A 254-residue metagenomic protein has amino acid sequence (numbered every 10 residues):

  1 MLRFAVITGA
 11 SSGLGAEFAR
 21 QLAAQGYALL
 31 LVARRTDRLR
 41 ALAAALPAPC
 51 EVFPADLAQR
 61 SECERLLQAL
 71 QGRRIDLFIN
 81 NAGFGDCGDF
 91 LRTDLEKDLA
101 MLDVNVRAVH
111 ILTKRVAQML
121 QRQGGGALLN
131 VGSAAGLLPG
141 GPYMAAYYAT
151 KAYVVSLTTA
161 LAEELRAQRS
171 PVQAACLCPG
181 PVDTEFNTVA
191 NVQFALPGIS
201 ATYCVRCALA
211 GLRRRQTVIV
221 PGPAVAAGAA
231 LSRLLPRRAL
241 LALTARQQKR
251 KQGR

Functional and structural regions predicted by a protein language model:
S11-S12: Conserved glycine-rich cofactor-binding loop
Q25-A41: Conserved glycine-rich Rossmann-like NAD(P)H-binding loop of the short-chain dehydrogenase/reductase
N81-D86: Conserved NAD(P)H cofactor-binding loop of Rossmann-fold oxidoreductase domains
D89-F90, K97-L102: Substrate-binding pocket helix/loop in short-chain dehydrogenase/reductase
T113, T150: Active-site helix of classical SDR
S133: Residue(s) in the substrate-gating loop at a strand-loop-helix junction that position the organic substrate next
C176, Q193-A229: C-terminal helical subdomain
